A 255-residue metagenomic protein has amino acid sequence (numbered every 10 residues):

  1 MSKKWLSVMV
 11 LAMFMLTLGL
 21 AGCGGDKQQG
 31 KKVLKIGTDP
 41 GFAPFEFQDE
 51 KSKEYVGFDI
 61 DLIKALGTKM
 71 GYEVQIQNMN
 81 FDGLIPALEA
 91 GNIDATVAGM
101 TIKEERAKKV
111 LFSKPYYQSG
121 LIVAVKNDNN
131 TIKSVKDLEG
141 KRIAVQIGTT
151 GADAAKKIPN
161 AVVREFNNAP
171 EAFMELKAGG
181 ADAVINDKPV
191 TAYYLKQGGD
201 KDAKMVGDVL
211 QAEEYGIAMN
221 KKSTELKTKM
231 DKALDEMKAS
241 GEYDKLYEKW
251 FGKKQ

Functional and structural regions predicted by a protein language model:
M1-D26: Sec-dependent N-terminal signal peptides of Gram-positive bacterial secreted proteins and lipoproteins
G30-G99: Extracytoplasmic small-molecule ligand-binding "clamshell" domains of the periplasmic binding protein/Venus flytrap
L34-T38, V56, V135-G148: Short loop->beta-strand "edge-of-pocket" segments that line small-molecule binding or catalytic clefts across diverse
P40, Q118-V125, K188, A192-L234 (+1 more regions): Periplasmic-binding protein-like
I60, Q75-L88, N130, I147-T150 (+2 more regions): Short helix-initiation/N-cap motifs at beta->coil->alpha
I60-K69, I147-T149, G216-K254: Extended ligand-binding regions for polar small-molecule ligands
T68, E73-D137, V209: Acidic, polar ligand-binding/catalytic clefts
M100-K108, A154-K156, K177, D182-A212: A ligand-binding cleft/hinge motif common to bilobed small-molecule-binding domains
